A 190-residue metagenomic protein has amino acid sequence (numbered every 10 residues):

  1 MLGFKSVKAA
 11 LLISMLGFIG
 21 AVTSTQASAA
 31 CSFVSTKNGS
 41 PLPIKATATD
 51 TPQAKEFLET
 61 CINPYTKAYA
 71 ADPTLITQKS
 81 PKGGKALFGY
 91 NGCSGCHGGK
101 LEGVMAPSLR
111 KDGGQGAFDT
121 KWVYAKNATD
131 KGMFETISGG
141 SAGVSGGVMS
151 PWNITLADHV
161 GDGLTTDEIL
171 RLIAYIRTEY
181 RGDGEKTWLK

Functional and structural regions predicted by a protein language model:
L2-I13, G17-Q78, Y175-K190: Post-cleavage N-terminal segment of exported redox proteins
A30-S35, K85-S94, G103, A128-D130 (+2 more regions): Sequence context surrounding c-type heme c attachment/ligation sites in exported
F33, N63, G95-G98, K111 (+1 more regions): Disulfide-rich extracellular modules and peptides
F57, C61-T66, I76-K100: Sequence/structural segment immediately N-terminal to covalent heme-attachment motifs in c-type and related
P73-T74, W122-V123, H159-D162: Second-shell loop/turn segments in exported
K82-A86, Y90, S94, P107 (+4 more regions): Solvent-exposed, polar/charged alpha-helical surfaces in well-ordered, non-transmembrane soluble domains, broadly
V104-D112, S138-I169, I173-E179, D183-K190: Axial heme c-ligation environment in periplasmic c-type cytochrome domains
Q115-I137: Short microdomains enriched in Cys/His and/or Lys/Arg
